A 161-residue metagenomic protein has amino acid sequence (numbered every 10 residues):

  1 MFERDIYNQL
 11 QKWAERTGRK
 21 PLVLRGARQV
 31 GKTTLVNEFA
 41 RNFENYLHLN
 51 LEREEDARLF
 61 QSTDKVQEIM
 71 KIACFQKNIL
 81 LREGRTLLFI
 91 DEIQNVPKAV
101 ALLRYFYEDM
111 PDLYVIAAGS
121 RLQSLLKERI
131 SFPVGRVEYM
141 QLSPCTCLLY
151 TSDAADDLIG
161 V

Functional and structural regions predicted by a protein language model:
M1-S152: Phosphate-binding site recognition
D153-V161: Single conserved hydrophobic/aromatic residue that forms the stacking wall/gate of nucleotide- or nucleobase-binding
